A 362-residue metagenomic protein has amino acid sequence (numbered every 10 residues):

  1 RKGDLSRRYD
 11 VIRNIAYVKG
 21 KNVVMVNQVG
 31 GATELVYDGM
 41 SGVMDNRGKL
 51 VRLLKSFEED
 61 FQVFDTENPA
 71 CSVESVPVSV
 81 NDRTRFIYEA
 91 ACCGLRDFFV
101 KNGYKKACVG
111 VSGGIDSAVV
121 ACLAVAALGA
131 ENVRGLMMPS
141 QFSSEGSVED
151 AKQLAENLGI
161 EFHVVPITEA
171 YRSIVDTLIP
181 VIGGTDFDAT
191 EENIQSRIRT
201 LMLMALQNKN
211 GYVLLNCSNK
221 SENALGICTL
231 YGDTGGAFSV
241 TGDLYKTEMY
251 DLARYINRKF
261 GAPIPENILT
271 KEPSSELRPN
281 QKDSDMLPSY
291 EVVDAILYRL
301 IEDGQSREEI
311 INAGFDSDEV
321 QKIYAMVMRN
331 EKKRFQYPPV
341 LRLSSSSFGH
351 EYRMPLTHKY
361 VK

Functional and structural regions predicted by a protein language model:
R1-E58: CN hydrolase (nitrilase-like) catalytic-core segments centered on the catalytic cysteine and neighboring Lys/Glu
Y17-K21, T33, D45-N46, L54 (+2 more regions): ATP/NTP-dependent adenylation/nucleotidyl-transfer catalytic domains that generate, transfer, or process NMP-activated
V43, V63-D65: Short, well-ordered beta-strand micro-motif
D60-V63, A70: Short, surface-exposed linear segments at secondary-structure transitions and domain or protein termini
